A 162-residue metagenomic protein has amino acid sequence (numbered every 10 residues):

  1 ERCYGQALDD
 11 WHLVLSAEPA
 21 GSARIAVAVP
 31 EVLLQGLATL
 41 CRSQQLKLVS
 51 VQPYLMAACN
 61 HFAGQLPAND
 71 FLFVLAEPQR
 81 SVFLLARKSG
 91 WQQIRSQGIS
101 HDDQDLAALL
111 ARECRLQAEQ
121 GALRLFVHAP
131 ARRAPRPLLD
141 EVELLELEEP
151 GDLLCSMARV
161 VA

Functional and structural regions predicted by a protein language model:
E1-A162: Hydrophobic/aromatic-enriched cytosolic interaction surfaces used to assemble or bind macromolecules
